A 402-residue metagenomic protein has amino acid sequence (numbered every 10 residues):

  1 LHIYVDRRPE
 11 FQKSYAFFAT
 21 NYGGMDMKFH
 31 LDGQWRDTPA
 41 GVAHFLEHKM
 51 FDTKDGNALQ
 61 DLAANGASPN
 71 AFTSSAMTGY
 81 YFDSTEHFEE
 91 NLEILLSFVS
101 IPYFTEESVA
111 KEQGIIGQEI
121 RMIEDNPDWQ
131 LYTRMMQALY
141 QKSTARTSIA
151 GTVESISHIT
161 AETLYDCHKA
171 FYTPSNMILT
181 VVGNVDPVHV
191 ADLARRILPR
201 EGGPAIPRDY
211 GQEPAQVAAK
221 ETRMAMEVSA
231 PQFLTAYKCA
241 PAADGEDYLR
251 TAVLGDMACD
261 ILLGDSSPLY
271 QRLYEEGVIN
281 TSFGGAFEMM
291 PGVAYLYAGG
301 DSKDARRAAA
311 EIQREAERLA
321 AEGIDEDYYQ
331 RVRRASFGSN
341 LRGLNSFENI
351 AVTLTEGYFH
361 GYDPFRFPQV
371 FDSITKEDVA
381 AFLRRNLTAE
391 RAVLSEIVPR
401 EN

Functional and structural regions predicted by a protein language model:
L1-A58, Y165-R272, A309, A392-N402: His/Glu-rich zincin catalytic helix
D32, K49, G79-D83, Y103 (+6 more regions): Second-shell loop/turn segments in exported
K54-C167, N280, E311-R314, E326-V352 (+1 more regions): Acidic/histidine-enriched segments that form metal/cofactor-coordinating and catalytic pocket/exosite environments
A138-M177, G211, N340, E356-R385: Histidine-acidic residue clusters that define the catalytic metal-binding segment of zinc metallopeptidase domains
I178-V181, L319, Q330-N402: C-terminal regions of mature proteins
A205-G211, G284, E322-V332: Flexible, glycine/charged-enriched surface loops at secondary-structure junctions
L234-P241, I261-S302: A structural supersecondary motif
L296-A298, S302-D325: Extended amphipathic alpha-helical segments enriched in small hydrophobics
